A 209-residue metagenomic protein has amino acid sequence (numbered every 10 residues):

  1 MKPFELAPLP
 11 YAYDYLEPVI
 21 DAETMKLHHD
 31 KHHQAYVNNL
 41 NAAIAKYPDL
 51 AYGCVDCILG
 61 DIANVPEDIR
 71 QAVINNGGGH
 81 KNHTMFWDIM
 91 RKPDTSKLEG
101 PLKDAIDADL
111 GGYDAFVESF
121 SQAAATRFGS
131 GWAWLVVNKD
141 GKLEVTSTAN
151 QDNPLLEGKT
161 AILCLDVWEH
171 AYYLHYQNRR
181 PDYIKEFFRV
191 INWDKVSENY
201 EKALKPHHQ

Functional and structural regions predicted by a protein language model:
M1-Q209: Feature for soluble, non-membrane regions of globular proteins
